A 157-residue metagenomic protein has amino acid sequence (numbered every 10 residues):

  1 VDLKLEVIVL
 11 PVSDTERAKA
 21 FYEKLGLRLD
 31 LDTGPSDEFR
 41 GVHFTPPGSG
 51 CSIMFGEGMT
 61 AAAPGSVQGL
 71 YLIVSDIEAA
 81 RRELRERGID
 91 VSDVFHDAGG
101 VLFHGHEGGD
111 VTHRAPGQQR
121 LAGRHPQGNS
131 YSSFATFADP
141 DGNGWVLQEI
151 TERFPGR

Functional and structural regions predicted by a protein language model:
V1-K19, V67-L70, V146-R157: N-terminal beta-strand motif that seeds the catalytic metal site of vicinal oxygen chelate
D2-L3, V9-S52, A79, E86: Core segments of cupin and vicinal oxygen chelate
L3-L5, D37-F39, G48, A63-V67 (+1 more regions): Short, solvent-exposed coil/turn segments
D14, D76, D139: Acidic di-acidic motifs
D32-T33, R40-H43, L72, R81-R157: Vicinal oxygen chelate
P46, F55-E57, E149: Residue-level recognition of conserved beta-strand positions in structured domain cores
F55-R85: Helix-adjacent hinge/juxtasegments
